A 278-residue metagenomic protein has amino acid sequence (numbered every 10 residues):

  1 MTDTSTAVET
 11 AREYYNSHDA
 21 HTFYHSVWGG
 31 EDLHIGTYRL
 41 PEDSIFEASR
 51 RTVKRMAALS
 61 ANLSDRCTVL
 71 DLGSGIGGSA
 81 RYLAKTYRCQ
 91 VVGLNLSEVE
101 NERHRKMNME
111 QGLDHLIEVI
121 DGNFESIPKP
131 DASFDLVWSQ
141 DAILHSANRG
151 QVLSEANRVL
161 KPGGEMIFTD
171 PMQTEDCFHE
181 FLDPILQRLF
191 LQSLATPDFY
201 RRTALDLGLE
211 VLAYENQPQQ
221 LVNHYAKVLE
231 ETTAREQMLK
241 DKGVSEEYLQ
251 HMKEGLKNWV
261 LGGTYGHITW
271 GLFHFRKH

Functional and structural regions predicted by a protein language model:
M1-Y24: N-terminal auxiliary segments of SAM/dcSAM-dependent transferases
G30-T37, D43-D65: Conserved alpha-helix/loop element of class I SAM-dependent methyltransferases that forms part of the SAM/SAH-binding
R66-G75: Conserved class I S-adenosyl-L-methionine
L70, S79-S126: Class I SAM-dependent methyltransferase SAM/SAH-binding core
E125-L136: A short acidic, Gly/Pro-enriched loop at the edge of an enzyme's catalytic core that lines a small-molecule cofactor
G150-E165: A short glycine-rich, Lys/Arg-flanked "PGG" loop and its adjoining helix->strand segment in the class I
F168-Q192: Short, glycine-/aromatic-enriched active-site segment of Class I SAM-dependent methyltransferases
P184-V244, Q250-W270: Substrate-binding/catalytic lobe of Class I Rossmann-like enzymes that use SAM or dcSAM, i.e., the mid-to-C-terminal
